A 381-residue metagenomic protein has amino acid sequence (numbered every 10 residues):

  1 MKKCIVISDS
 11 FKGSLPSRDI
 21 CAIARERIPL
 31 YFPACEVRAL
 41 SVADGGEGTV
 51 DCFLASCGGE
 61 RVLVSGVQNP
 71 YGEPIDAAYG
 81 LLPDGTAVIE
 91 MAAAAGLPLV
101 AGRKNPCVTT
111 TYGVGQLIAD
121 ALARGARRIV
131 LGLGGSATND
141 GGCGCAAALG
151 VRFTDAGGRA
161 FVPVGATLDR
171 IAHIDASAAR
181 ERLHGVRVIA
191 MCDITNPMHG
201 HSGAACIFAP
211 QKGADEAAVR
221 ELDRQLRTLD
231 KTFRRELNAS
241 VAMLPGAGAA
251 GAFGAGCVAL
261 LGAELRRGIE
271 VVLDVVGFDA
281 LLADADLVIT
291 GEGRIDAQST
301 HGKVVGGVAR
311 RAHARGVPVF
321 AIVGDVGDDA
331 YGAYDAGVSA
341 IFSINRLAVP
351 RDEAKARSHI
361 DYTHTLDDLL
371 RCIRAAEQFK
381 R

Functional and structural regions predicted by a protein language model:
M1-L133, A137-R381: N-terminal loops that bind phosphate or other acidic moieties and the adjacent beta-alpha structural core
